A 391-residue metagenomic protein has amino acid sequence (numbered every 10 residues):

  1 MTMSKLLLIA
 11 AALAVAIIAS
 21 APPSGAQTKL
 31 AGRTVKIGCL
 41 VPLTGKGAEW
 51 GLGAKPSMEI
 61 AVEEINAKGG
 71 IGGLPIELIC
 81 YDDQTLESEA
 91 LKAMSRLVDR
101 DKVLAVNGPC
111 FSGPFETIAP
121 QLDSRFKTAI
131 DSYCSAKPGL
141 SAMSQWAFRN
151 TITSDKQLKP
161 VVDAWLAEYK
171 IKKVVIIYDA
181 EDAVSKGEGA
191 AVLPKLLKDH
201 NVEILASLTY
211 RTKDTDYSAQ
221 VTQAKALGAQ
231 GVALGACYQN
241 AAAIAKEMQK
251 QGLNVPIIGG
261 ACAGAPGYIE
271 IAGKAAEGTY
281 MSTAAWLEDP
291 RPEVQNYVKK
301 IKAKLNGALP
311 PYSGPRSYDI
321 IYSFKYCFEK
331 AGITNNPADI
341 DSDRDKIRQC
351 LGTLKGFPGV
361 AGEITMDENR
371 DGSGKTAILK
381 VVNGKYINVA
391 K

Functional and structural regions predicted by a protein language model:
T2-S4, I9-A12, S20-K391: Extracytosolic ligand-binding ectodomains
